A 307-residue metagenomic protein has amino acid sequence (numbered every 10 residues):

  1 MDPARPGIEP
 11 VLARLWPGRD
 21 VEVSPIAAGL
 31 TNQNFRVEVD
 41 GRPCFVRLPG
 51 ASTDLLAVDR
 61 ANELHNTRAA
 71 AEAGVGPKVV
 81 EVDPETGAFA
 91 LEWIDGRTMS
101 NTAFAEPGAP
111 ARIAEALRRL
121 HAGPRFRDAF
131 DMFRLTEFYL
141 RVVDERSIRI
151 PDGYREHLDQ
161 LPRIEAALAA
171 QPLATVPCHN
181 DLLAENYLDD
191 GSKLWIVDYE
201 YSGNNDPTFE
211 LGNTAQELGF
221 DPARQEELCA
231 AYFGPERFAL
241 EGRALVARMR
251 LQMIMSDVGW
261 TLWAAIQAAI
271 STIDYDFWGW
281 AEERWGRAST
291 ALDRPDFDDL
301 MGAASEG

Functional and structural regions predicted by a protein language model:
D2-E22, A122-N180, D190-G191, L240-E241 (+1 more regions): An alpha-helical support segment within catalytic cores of ATP-dependent transferases
G7, N62, R112, A116 (+4 more regions): Charged catalytic carboxylate motif
P25-R134, R141-R155: ATP-binding pocket architecture of kinase catalytic cores
P25-V39, P43-V46, V79, R163-F209 (+1 more regions): Active-site acidic catalytic loop and adjacent metal/ATP-binding pocket of ATP-dependent phosphoryl transfer enzymes
R60, A247, L251-I254: Start-of-helix signal in alpha-solenoid helical-repeat scaffolds, especially tetratricopeptide repeats
G74, L117-R125, L168, L218 (+4 more regions): A general structural signal marking secondary-structure boundaries and capping sites
R146-G153, L262-G307: ATP/Mg2+ or Mg2+-diphosphate-binding catalytic cores that bind nucleotide phosphates or diphosphates via glycine-rich
T208-L240, M253-I273, R287: Active-site activation/catalytic loop segments of kinase-like enzymes and analogous catalytic loops in related
